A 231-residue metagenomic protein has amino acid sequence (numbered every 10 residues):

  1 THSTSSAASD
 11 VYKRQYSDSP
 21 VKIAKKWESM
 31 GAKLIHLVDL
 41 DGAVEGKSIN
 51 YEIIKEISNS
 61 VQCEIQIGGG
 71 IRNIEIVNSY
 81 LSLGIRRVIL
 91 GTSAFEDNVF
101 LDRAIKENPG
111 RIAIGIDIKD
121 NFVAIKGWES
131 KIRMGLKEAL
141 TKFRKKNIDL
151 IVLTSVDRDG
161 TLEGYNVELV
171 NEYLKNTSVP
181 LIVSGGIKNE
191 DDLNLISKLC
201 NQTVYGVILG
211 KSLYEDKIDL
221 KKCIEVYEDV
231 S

Functional and structural regions predicted by a protein language model:
T1-A8, Y12: Single conserved hydrophobic/aromatic residue that forms the stacking wall/gate of nucleotide- or nucleobase-binding
S29, H36-L81: N-terminal active-site wall of soluble small-molecule enzyme domains
L34, Q62-Q66, R86-I89, R111-G115 (+4 more regions): Structural preference for beta-strand elements that scaffold enzyme active sites
L34-E52, T92, L153-E163: Glycine-rich, proline-tolerant flexible connector loops at the mouths of alpha/beta enzymes
E45-Q66, D102-D117, G164-S184, K188-N189: Alpha-helix-loop-beta-strand connector modules within alpha/beta enzyme cores
V61, I65-G84, E168-T203, C223: Catalytic cores of alpha/beta
I71, S82-F100, D157, G185-N189 (+1 more regions): Glycine-rich phosphate-binding active-site loops on the catalytic face of alpha/beta enzymes
G110, I116, N121-L150: Anionic-ligand binding region
